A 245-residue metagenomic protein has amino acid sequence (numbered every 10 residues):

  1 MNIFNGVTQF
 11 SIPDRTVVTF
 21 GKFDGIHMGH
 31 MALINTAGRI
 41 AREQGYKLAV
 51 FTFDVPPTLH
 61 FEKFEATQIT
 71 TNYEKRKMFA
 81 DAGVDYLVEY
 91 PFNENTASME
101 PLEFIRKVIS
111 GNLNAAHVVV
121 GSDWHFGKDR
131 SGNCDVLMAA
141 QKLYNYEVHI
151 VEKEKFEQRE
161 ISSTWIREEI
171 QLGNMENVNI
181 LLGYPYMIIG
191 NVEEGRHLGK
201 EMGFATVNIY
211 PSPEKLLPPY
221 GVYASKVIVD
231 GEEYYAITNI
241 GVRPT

Functional and structural regions predicted by a protein language model:
N2-T8, V88: Short acidic-hydrophobic, aromatic-tinged amphipathic segments that line or gate anion-handling sites
Q9-T71: N-terminal catalytic cores of NTP/NDP-binding nucleotidyl/phosphoryl-transfer enzymes
H27, F79, V118, V178 (+1 more regions): Residue-level signal for inorganic ion chemistry
P57-E62, N95, E160-I161: A short acidic, helix-capping loop that chelates divalent metal ions and anchors anionic groups
E74-V88: A glycine-rich helix N-cap at a beta->alpha junction
S98-A205: Classical nucleotidyltransferase
G195-T245: Phosphate/ribose-recognition catalytic cores of enzymes acting on nucleotide-derived substrates
